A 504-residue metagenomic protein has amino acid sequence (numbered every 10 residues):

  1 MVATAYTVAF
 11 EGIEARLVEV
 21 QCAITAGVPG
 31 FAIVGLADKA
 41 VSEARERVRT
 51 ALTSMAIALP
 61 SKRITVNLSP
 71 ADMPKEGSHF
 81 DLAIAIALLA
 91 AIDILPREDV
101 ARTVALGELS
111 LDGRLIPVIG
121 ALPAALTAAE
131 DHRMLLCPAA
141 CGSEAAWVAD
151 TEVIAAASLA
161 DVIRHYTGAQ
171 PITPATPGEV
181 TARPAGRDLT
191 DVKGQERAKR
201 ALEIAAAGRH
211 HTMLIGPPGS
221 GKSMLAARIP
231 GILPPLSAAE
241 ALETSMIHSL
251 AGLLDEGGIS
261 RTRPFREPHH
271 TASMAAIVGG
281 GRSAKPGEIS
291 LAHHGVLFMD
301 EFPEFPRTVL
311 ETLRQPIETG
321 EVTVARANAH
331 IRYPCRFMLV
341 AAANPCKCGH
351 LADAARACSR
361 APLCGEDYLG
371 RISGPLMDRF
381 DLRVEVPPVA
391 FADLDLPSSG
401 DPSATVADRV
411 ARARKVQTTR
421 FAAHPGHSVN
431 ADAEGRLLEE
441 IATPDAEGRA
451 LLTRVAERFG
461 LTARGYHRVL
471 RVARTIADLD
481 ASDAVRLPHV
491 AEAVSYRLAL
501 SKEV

Functional and structural regions predicted by a protein language model:
M1-M213, P217-S223, A325, Y466 (+1 more regions): Peripheral, non-AAA+ core regions of ATP-driven protein-machinery
V34-R45, A58-P60, N67-G77, A284 (+1 more regions): Basic, amphipathic alpha-helical bundle interface domains used for macromolecular binding and assembly
L59-K62, D99-V100, E130, A149 (+9 more regions): Short loop/turn elements that form and flank the Walker-type P-loop nucleotide-binding site in RecA-like NTPase cores
D112, M299-P306, G349: Catalytic P-loop NTPase motifs of RecA-like helicase/translocase cores
T167-I204, G208, L236-I289: P-loop NTPase nucleotide-binding/switch module
L214-G257, T319: Walker A/P-loop
H294, D300-E301, T312: Walker B catalytic acidic pair
